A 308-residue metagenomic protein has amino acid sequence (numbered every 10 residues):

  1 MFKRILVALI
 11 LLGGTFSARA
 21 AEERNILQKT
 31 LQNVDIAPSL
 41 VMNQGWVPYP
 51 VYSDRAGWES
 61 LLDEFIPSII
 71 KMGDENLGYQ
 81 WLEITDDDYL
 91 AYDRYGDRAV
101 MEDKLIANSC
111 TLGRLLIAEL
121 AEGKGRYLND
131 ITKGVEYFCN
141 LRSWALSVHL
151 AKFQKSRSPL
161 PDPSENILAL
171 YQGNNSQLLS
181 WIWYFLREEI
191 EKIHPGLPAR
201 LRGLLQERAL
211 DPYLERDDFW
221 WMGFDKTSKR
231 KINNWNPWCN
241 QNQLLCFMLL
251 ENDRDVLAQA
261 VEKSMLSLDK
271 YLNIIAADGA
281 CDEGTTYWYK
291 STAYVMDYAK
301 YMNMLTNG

Functional and structural regions predicted by a protein language model:
I5-G14: Sec-dependent N-terminal signal peptides
F16-A20: Sec/Tat signal peptide C-region and signal peptidase I cleavage site
A21-D93: Low-complexity, Ser/Thr/Pro/Gly-enriched N-terminal "stalk/linker" regions
M72, N76-Y79, R126-E165, E262 (+1 more regions): Helix-terminus loop motifs that line ligand-binding clefts
D86-K104, K152-E165, G223-K231: Internal amphipathic alpha-helical repeat/solenoid segments
I106-A121, K133-Y137, G173-W181: Non-membrane alpha-helical segments in proteins
S158-T286, D297: Active-site lining segments of carbohydrate-active enzymes
Y287, A299-G308: Extended polysaccharide-engagement surfaces of secreted carbohydrate-active enzymes
